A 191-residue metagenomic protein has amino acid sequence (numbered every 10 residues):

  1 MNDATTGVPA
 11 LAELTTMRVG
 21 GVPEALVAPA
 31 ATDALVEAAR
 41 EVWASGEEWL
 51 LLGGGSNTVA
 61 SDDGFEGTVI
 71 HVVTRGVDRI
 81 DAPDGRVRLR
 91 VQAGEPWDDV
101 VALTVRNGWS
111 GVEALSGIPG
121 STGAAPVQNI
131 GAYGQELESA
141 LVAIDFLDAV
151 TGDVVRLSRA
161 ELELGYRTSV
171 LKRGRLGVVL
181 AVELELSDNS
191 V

Functional and structural regions predicted by a protein language model:
M1-V150: Anion-binding (especially nucleotide phosphate/pyrophosphate-binding) glycine-rich loop and adjoining beta-alpha core
G7, A12-V19, T58, V154-V191: Phosphate/pyrophosphate- and phosphate-bearing ligand-binding catalytic cores of soluble enzymes
